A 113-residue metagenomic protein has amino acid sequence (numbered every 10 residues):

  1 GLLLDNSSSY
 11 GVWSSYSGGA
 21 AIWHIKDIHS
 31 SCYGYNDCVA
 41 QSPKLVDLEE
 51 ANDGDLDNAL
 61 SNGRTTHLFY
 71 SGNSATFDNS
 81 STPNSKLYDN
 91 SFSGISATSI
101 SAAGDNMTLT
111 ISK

Functional and structural regions predicted by a protein language model:
G1-K113: Non-catalytic C-terminal accessory/binding modules of secreted extracellular proteins
